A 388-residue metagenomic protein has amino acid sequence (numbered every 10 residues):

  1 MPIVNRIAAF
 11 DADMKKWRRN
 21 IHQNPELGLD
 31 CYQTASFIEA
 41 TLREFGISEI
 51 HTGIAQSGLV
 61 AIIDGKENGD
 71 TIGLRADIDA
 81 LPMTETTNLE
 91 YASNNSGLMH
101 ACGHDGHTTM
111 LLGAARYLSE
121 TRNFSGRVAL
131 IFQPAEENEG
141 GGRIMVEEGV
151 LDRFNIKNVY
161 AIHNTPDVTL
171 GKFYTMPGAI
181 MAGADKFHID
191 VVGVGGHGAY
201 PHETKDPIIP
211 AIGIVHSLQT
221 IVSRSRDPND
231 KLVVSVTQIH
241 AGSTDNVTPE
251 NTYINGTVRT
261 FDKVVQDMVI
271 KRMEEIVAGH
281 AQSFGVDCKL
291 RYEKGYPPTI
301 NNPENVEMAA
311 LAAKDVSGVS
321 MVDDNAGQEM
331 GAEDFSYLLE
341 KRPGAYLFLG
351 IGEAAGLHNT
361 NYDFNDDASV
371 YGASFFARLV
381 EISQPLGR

Functional and structural regions predicted by a protein language model:
M1-H100, T109, R116-F124: Acidic/His- and Gly-rich active-site-bordering loop/insert found across diverse amide/peptide-bond hydrolases
I21, A61, L74, H104 (+8 more regions): Divalent metal-coordination and catalytic microenvironments
N24, H202-I209, V264-V269: Active-site pocket-shaping loop/turn-to-helix segments
E26, D77-D79, A135, T165 (+3 more regions): Active-site beta-loop-alpha junctions enriched in small/polar residues
C31, L59-V60, L81-M83, T87-M99 (+3 more regions): Histidine/acidic-residue-rich, glycine-tolerant segments that coordinate divalent metal ions
R75, F187-I189, Y346-I351: Non-cysteine beta-strand/loop elements that form the S-adenosyl-L-methionine
I212-R388: Metal-dependent amide/peptide-bond hydrolase catalytic core, centered on the "pita-bread" metallohydrolase fold
